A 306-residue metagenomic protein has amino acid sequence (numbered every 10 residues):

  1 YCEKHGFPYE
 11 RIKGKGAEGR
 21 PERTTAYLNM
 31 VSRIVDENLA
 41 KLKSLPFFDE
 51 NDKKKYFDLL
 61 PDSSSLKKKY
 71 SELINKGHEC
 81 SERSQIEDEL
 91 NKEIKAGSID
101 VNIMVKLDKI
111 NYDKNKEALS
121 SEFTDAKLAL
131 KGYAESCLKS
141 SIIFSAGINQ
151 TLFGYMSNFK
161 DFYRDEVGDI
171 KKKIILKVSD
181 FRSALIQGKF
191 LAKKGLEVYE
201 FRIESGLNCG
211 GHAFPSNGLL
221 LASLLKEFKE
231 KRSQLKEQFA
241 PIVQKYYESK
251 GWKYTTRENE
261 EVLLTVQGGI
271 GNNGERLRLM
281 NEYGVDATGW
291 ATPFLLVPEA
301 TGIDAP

Functional and structural regions predicted by a protein language model:
Y1-F153: Long, compositionally biased, glycine/small-hydrophobic-enriched stretches that function as flexible linkers, tethers
Y1-H5, N149, M156-D161, P293 (+1 more regions): General structural signal for secondary-structure boundaries
E82-E87, S141-F144, L191-E197, R232-L235: Short, mixed-charge, low-aromatic patches
A96-I103, L152-Y163, S233-K250: Short, composition-biased local secondary-structure segments
M104-N115, S136-L138, G168-D169, A213-F228: Gly-rich Lys/Arg/Thr-decorated short loops/hinges at beta-loop-alpha junctions or inter-strand turns that position
Y112-K116, I170-I175, E261-L263: Short, basic, glycine/proline-bearing loop/turn elements
E122-L176, Q187-K194, E204-G206, G211: Extended, well-ordered protein cores
L176-I186, A192-P306: Glycine-rich phosphate/ribose-binding loops and adjacent secondary-structure elements that form binding surfaces
